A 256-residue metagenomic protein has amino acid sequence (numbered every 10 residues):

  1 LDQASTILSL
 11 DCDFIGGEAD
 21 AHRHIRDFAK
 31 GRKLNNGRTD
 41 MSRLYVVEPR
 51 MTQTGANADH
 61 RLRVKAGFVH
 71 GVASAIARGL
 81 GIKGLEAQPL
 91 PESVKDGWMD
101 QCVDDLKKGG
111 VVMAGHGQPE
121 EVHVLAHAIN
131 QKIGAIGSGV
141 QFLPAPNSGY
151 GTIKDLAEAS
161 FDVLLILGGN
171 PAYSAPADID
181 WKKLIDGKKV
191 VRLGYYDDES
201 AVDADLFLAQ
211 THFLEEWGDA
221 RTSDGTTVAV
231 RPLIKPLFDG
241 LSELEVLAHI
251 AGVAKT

Functional and structural regions predicted by a protein language model:
L1-T256: Non-catalytic alpha/beta scaffold blocks inside enzyme catalytic domains
